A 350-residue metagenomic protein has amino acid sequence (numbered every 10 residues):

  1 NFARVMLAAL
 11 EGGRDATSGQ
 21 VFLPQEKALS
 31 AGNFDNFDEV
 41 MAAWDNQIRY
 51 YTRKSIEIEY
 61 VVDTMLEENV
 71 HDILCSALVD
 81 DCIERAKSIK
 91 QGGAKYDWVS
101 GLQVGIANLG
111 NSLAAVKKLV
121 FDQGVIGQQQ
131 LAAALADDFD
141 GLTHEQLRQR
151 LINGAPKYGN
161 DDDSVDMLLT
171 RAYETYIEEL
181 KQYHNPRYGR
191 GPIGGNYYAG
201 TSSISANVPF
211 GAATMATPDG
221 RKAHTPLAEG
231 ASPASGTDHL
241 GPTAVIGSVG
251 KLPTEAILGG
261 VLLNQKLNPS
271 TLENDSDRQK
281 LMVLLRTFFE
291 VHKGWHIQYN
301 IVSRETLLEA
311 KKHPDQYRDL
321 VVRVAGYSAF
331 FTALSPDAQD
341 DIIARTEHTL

Functional and structural regions predicted by a protein language model:
N1-L147, R221-E347: Structured mid-domain segments that build the active-site/substrate or prosthetic-cofactor binding neighborhood
D63-L66, I83, K87-Q91, G124-T225: Internal maturation/activation junctions in enzymes
P209-M215, P314-Q316, H348: Short secondary-structure boundary/capping segments
